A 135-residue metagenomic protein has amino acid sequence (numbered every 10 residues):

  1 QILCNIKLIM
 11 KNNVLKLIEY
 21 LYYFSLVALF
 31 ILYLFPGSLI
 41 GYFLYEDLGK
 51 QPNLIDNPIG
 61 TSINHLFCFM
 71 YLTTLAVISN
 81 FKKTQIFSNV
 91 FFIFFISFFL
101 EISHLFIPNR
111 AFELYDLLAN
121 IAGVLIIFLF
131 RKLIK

Functional and structural regions predicted by a protein language model:
I6, M10-L117, I121-K135: Bulky hydrophobic segments
